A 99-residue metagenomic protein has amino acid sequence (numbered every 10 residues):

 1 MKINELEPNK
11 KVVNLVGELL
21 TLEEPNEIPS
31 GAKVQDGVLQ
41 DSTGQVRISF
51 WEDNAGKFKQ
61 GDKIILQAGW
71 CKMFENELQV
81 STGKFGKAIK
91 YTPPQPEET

Functional and structural regions predicted by a protein language model:
M1-K11: Short boundary/loop segments of OB/S1/cold-shock single-stranded nucleic-acid-binding domains
E7-P8, E18-L20, E24: N-terminal leader/targeting segments and the first structural element of proteins
K10-V12, A32-V34, K63: A general secondary-structure signal for short beta-strands and their flanking turns/coil in non-transmembrane regions
V13-L15, L19, I64-I65: Hydrophobic core residues within well-ordered beta-strands of beta-rich domains
L15, G44-I48, L78: Short beta-strand segments
L22-I48: OB-fold (S1/OB) nucleic-acid-binding surfaces
E23-G31, D53-T99: OB-fold single-stranded nucleic acid-binding module
